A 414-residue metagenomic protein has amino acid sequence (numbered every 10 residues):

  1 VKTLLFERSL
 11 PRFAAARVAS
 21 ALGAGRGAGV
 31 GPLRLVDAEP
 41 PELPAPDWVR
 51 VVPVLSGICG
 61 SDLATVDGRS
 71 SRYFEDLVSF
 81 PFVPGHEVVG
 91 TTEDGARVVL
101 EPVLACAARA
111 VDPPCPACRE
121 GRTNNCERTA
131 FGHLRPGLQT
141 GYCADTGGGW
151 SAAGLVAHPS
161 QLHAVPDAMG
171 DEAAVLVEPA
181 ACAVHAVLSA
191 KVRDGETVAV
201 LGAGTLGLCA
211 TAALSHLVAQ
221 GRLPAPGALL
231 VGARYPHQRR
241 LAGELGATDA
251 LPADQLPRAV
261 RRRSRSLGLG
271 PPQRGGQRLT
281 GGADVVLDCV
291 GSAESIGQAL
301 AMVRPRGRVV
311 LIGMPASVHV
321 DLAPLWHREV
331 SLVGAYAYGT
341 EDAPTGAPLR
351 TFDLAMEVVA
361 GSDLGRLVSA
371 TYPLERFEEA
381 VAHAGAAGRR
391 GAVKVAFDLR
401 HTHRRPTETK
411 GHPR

Functional and structural regions predicted by a protein language model:
V1-P84, A152, A157, R400-H412: Short N-terminal strand-loop motif that marks the start of NAD(P)H/FAD-dependent oxidoreductase cofactor-binding domains
T3, R274, G297, L349-R414: C-terminal hydrophobic helical "lid"/dimerization subdomain of Rossmann-like NAD(P)H-dependent oxidoreductases
E39-S56, S71-N124, P166-A168: Glycine-rich beta-strand-centered segment in the early N-terminal region that forms part of a ligand/cofactor-binding
P102-S160: Cysteine-cluster motifs in flexible loop/terminal segments that predominantly coordinate metals
A152, S160-V260: Mid-domain Rossmann-like dinucleotide-binding core that forms the NAD(H)/NADP(H) cofactor-binding site
A190-V192, S215-A225, G243-V333: Glycine-rich cofactor phosphate-binding loops and adjacent beta1-alpha1 units of small-molecule cofactor enzyme domains
A233-R234, G313, Y336: Conserved acidic E/D residue at the C-terminus of a beta-strand in Rossmann-like folds
R261-G276, H319-A370, E378-E379: C-terminal substrate-binding/catalytic core of Rossmann-like NAD(P)-dependent dehydrogenases/reductases
